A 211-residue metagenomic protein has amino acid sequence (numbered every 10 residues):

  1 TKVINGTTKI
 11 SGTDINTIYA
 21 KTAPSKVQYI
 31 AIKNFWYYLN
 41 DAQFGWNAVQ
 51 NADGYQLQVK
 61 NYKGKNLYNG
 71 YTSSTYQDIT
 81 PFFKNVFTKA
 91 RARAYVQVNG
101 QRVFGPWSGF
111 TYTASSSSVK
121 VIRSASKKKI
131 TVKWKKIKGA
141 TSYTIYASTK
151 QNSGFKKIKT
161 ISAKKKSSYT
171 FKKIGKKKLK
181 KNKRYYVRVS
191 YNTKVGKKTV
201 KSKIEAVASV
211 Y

Functional and structural regions predicted by a protein language model:
T1, A20, W46, L57 (+6 more regions): An aromatic-rich alpha-helical recognition segment common to small helix-rich domains
T1-G6, I79-R102, I174-K197: Beta-strand-rich modules
N5, Q56-K84, T144-K181: Recognizes extended acidic, P/S/T-rich segments that occur within or adjacent to Ig-like beta-sandwich modules
G6-Q50, Q101-G139, K198-Y211: Pro/Thr/Ser/Gly-rich low-complexity, intrinsically disordered linker/stalk tracts
S25, Y37-L39, Q50, T72 (+5 more regions): Surface-exposed coil/turn segments at beta-strand junctions on protein surfaces, enriched
K26, K63, R91-R93, P106-T111 (+4 more regions): Extended low-complexity, proline/serine/acidic/glycine-rich cytosolic segments
Y29, G54, N61-L67, R91-R93 (+4 more regions): Beta-loop motif signature
D41-Q43, A52-Q56, F87-K89, K129 (+2 more regions): Exposed beta-strand and adjacent loop surfaces of beta-rich binding modules that mediate intermolecular recognition
